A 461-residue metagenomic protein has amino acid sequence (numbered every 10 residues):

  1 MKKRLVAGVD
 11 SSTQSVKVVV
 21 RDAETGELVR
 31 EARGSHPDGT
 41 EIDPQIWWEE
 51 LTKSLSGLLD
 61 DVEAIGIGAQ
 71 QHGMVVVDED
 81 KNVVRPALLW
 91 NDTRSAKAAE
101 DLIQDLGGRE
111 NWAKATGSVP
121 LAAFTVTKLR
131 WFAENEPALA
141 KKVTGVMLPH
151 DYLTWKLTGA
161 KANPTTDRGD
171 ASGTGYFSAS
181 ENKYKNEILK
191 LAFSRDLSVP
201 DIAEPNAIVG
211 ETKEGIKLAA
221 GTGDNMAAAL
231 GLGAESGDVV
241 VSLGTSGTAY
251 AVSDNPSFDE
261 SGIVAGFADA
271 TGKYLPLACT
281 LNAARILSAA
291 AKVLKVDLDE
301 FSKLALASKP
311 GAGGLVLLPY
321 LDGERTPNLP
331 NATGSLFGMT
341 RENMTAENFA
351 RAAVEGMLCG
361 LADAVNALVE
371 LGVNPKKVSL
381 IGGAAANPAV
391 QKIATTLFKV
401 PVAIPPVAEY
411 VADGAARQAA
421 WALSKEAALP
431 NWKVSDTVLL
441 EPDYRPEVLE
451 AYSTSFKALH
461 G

Functional and structural regions predicted by a protein language model:
M1-R33, I67, Q71-Q104, A138 (+3 more regions): Glycine/Thr-rich phosphate-binding loops that ligate phosphate moieties of nucleotide and other phosphorylated ligands
S11-T13, W112-G223, P319: Gly/Ser/Thr-rich active-site cleft segment
R21, V75-D78, F132-E134, W155-T158 (+4 more regions): Short beta-strand-to-turn element immediately C-terminal to the catalytic PLP-Schiff-base lysine in fold type I
V29-D61: N-terminal phosphate-binding loop and adjacent alpha-helix
W47-W48, W90, W112, W131 (+2 more regions): Signature tryptophan residues that serve as conserved aromatic anchors
L51-A64, N135-A140, N186-D196, A364-K376: Phosphate/pyrophosphate-binding loops at sites that engage ATP/ADP/AMP, CoA/4′-phosphopantetheine, polyphosphate
A64-A69, L88-N91, T116-F124, V143-P149 (+7 more regions): Active-site nucleophile and cofactor-binding loops and adjacent substrate-binding regions of central metabolic enzymes
G169-Y274, G311, M344, A389 (+1 more regions): ATP-dependent carbohydrate kinase catalytic cores
